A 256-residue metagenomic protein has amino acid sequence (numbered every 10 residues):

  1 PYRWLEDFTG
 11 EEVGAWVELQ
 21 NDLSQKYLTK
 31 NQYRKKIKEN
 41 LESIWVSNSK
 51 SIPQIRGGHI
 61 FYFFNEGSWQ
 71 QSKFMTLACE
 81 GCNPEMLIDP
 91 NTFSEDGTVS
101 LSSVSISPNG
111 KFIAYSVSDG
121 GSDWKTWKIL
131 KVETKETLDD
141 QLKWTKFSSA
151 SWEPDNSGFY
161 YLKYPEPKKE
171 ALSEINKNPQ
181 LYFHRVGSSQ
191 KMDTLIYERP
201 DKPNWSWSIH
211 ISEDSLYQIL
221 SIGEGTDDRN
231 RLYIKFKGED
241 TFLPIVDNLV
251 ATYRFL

Functional and structural regions predicted by a protein language model:
P1-L256: Beta-propeller folds
